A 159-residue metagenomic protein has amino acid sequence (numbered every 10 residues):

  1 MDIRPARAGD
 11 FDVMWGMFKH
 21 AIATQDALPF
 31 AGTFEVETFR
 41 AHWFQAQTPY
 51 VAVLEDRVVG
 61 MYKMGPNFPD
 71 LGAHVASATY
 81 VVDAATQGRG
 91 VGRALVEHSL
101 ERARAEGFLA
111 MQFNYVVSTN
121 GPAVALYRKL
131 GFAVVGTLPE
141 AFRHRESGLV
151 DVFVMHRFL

Functional and structural regions predicted by a protein language model:
D2-M14: A short beta-loop-alpha structural element at the N-terminal edge of CoA-dependent acyl/N-acetyltransferase catalytic
A8, A27-A85, V96-H98, R102 (+1 more regions): Acetyl-CoA-dependent GNAT
W15-G32: Helix-loop element at the rim of GNAT/NAT acetyltransferase active sites that forms part of the acceptor-substrate
Y80, E146-L159: Terminal substrate-recognition subdomain of acyl/acetyltransferases
Q87, F113-A123, A141-E146: Conserved beta-strand-loop-alpha-helix junction that forms the acyl-donor binding cleft
G88-A105, V124-K129: Conserved acetyl-CoA-binding loop-helix of GNAT-fold acetyltransferases
A103-V116: Conserved GNAT acetyl-CoA-binding A-motif
R128-T137: Conserved acetyl-CoA-binding loop of GNAT-fold acetyltransferases
